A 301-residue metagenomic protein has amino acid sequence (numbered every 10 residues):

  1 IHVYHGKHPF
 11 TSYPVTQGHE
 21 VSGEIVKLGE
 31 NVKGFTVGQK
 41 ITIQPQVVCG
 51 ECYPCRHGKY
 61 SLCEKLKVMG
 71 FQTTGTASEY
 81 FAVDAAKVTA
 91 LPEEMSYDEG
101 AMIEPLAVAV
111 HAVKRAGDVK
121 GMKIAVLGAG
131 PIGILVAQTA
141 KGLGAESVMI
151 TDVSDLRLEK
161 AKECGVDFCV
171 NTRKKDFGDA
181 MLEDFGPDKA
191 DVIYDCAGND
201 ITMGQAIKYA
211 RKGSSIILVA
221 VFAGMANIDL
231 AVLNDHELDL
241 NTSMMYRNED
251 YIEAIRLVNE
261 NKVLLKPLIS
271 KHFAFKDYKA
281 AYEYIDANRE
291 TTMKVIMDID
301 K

Functional and structural regions predicted by a protein language model:
H5-Y53, P92-E94: Glycine-rich beta-strand-centered segment in the early N-terminal region that forms part of a ligand/cofactor-binding
V26, V148-M149, I217: Conserved beta-strand positions in the Rossmann-like core of class I SAM-dependent methyltransferases
C49-L127: NAD(P)H dinucleotide-binding glycine-rich loop of Rossmann-like/cofactor-binding domains, especially the beta1-alpha1
M95-K174: Mid-domain Rossmann-like dinucleotide-binding core that forms the NAD(H)/NADP(H) cofactor-binding site
A116-K120, E159-D239, K279: Glycine-rich cofactor phosphate-binding loops and adjacent beta1-alpha1 units of small-molecule cofactor enzyme domains
G204-K208, N248-K301: C-terminal hydrophobic helical "lid"/dimerization subdomain of Rossmann-like NAD(P)H-dependent oxidoreductases
